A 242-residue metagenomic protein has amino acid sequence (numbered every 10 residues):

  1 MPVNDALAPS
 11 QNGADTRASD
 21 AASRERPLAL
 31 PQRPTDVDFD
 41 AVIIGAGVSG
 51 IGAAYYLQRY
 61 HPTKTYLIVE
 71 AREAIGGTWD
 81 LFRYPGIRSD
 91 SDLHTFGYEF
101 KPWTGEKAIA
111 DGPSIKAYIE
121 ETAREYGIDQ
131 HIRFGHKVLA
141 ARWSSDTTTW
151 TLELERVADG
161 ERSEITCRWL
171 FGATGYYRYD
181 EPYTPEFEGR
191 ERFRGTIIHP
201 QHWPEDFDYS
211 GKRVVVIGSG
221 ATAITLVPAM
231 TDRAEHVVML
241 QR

Functional and structural regions predicted by a protein language model:
M1-A29, E161-T196: Glycine/serine-rich phosphate-binding loop and adjoining beta1-alpha1 elements at the start of nucleotide-handling
P31-D38, V42-I43, V48, G52-Y55 (+3 more regions): Rossmann-like dinucleotide-binding core of oxidoreductases
R72, K101, V138, S144 (+2 more regions): Short, solvent-exposed coil/turn elements at secondary-structure transition points
G76-E121, R242: Glycine-rich active-site loop/strand segments that organize a redox cofactor
E99, E153, H199: Residues in well-ordered beta-strands of folded domains
G105-R178: Feature captures the FAD/FMN-dependent oxidoreductase FAD-binding
